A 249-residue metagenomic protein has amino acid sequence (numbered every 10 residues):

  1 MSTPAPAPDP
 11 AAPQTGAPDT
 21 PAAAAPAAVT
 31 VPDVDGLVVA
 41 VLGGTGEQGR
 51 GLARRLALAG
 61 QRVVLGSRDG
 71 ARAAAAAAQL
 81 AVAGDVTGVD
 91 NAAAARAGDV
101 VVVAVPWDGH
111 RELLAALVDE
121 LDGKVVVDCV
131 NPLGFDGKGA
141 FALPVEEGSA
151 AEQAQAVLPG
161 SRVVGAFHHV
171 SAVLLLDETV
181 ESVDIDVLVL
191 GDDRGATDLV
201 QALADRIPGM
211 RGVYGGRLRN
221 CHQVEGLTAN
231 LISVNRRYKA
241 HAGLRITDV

Functional and structural regions predicted by a protein language model:
S2-A75, R206: NAD(P)+-binding Rossmann beta1-loop-alpha1 motif at the extreme N-terminus of oxidoreductases
D35-V38, G123, D184: Phosphate-coordination loops involved in phosphoryl transfer and adenosine-cofactor binding
V41-L42, V103, V189: Hydrophobic Val/Ile/Leu positions in short beta-strands of Rossmann-like dinucleotide-binding domains
A75-G84: Short, conserved SAM-binding/catalytic segment of Class I S-adenosyl-L-methionine-dependent methyltransferases
G84-D85, V89-V125, P132-K138: Rossmann-like NAD(P)-binding element
G88, R162-A166, G212-G215: General beta-strand structural signal in soluble alpha/beta enzymes
V130-V173, D177-T179: Rossmann-fold NAD(P)-binding glycine/threonine-rich loop
I185-V249: Active-site-lining helix/loop region of Rossmann-like oxidoreductase modules
